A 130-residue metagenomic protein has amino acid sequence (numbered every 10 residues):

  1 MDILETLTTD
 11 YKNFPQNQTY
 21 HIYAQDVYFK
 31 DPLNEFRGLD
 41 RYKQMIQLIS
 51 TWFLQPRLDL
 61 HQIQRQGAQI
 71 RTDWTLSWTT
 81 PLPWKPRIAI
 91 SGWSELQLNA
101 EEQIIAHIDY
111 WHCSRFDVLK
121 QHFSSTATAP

Functional and structural regions predicted by a protein language model:
M1-P130: C-terminal and inter-domain tail/linker signature
